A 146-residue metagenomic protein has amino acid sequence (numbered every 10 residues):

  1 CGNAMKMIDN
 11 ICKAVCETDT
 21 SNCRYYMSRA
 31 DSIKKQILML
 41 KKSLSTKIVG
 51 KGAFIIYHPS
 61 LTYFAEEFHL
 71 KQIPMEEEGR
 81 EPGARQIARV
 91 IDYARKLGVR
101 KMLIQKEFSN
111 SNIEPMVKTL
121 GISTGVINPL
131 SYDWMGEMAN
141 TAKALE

Functional and structural regions predicted by a protein language model:
C1-E146: Extracytoplasmic metal-acquisition and chelation regions
